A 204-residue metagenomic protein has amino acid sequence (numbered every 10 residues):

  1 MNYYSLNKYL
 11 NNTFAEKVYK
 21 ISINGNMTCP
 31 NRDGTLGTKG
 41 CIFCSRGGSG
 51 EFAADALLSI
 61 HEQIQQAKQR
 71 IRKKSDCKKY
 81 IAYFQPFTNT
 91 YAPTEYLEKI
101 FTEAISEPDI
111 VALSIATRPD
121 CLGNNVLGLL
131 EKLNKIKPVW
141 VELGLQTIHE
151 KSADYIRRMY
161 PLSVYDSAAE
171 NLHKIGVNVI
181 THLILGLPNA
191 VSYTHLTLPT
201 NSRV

Functional and structural regions predicted by a protein language model:
M1-I81: N-terminal [4Fe-4S]-dependent radical SAM core
G47-I64, K74-T94, D109-L122, P138-V164: Core AdoMet radical
A67-I71, L122-I136, D166-S167, L196: Short amphipathic alpha-helices and their capping/turn segments at secondary-structure boundaries
T94-T102, G123-K132, I156: Distinct, well-ordered alpha-helical segments
A104-E107, L130-P138, H173-K174: Acidic (Asp/Glu)-rich catalytic clusters
E150, H173-Y193: Conserved strand-turn element in the central/C-terminal portion of the radical SAM core barrel that lines
Y165-I175: Alpha-helix-loop-beta-strand connector modules within alpha/beta enzyme cores
T194-T200: Conserved small/polar residues in nucleotide/adenosyl-binding loops
